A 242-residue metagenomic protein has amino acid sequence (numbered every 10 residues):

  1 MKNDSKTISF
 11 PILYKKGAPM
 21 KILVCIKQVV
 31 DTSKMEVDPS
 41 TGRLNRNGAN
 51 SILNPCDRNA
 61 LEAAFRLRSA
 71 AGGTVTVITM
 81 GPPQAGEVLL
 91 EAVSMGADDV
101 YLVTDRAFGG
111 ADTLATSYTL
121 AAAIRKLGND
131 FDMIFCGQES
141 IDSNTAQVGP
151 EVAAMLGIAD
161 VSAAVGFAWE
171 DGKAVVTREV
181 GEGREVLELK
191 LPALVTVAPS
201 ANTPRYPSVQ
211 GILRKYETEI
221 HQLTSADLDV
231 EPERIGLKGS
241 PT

Functional and structural regions predicted by a protein language model:
K2-N3, T7, K16: Polybasic, lysine-rich low-complexity intrinsically disordered segments
I12-T242: N-terminal glycine-rich FAD/FM-binding segment characteristic of electron-transfer flavoproteins
